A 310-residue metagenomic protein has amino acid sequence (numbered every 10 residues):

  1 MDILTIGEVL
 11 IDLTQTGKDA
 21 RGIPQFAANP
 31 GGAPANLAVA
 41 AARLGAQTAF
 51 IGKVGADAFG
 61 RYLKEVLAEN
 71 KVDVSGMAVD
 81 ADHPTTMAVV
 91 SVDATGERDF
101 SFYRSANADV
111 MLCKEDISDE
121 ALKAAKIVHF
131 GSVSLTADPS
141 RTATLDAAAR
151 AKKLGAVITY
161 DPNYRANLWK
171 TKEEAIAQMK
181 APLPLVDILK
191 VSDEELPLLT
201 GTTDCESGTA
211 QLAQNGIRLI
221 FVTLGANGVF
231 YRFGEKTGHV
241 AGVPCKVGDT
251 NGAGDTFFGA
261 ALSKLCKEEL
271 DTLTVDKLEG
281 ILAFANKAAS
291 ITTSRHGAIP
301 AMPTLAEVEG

Functional and structural regions predicted by a protein language model:
M1-D73: Glycine-rich phosphate/adenosyl-contacting loop at the front of the ribokinase-like
D2, V157, I188, R218-L219: Proline-centered loop/turn at the N-terminus of a beta-strand
I3-L4, A149-R150, G201-G310: Conserved phosphate-binding/catalytic region of the ribokinase-like
V39, M87-S91, G228-Y231: Short beta-strand scaffold segments in enzyme catalytic cores
Q47-F130, G310: Conserved N-terminal subdomain of the carbohydrate kinase-like
V133-A210, G228: Conserved beta-alpha-beta core of the PfkB/ribokinase-like small-molecule kinase fold
